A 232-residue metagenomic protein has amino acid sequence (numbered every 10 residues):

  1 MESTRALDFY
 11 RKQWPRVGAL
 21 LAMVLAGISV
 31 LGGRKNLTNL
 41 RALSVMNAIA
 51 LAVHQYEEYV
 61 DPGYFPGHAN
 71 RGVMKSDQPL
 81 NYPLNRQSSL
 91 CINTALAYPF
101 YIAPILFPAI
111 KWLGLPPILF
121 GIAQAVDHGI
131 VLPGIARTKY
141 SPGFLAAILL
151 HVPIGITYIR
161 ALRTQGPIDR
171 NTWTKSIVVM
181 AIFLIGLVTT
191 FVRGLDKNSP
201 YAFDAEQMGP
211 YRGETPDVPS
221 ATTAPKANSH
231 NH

Functional and structural regions predicted by a protein language model:
M1-H232: Short amphipathic, positively biased membrane-proximal segments that drive organelle/inner-membrane targeting
